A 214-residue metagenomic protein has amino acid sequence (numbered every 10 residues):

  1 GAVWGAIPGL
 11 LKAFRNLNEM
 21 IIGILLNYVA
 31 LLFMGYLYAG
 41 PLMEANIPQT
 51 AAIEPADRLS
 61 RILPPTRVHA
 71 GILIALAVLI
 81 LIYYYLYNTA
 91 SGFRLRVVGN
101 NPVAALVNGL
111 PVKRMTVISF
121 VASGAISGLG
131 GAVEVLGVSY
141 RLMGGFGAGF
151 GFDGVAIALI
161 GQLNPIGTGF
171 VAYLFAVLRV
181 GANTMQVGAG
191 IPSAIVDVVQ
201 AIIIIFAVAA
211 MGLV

Functional and structural regions predicted by a protein language model:
G1, E19-N27, M115-S123, G145-G149 (+1 more regions): Alpha-helical transmembrane segments of multi-pass membrane proteins, especially transporters and channels
G1-L17: Transmembrane-helix boundary motif in ABC transporter permease subunits
A2-A6, L25-Y28, L76, G128 (+4 more regions): Hydrophobic alpha-helical segments embedded in the membrane of multi-pass proteins
V3, P65-R141, P165-I166, F170: Helix-loop-helix "hairpin" substructures at the membrane interface of multi-pass membrane proteins
K12-F14, L86, I160: Helix-capping/transition residues at the boundaries of transmembrane alpha-helices and the short helical linkers
E19, G23-N88, R141, I195: Transmembrane helix-bundle core of multi-pass membrane transporters and related energy-transducing complexes
V107-R114, V180-V214: Cytosolic-side transmembrane-helix boundaries in multi-pass membrane proteins
V133-Q200: Interhelical loop and adjacent transmembrane-helix boundary motif in polytopic membrane transport permeases
